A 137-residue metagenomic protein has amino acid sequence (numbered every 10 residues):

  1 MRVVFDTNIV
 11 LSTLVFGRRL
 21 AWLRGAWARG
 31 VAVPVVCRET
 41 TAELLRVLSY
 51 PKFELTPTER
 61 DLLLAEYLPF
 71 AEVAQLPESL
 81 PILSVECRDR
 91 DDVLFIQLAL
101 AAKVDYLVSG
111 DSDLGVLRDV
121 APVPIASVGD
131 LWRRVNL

Functional and structural regions predicted by a protein language model:
M1-V36: Short, well-structured N-terminal submotif of metal-dependent ribonuclease cores
D6-T7, C37, G110, S127: A secondary-structure boundary/capping signal
V10-L11, I82, L114-V116: Short, active-site-adjacent cap segments at secondary-structure transitions
L14-V15, W27, L48, R118-A121 (+1 more regions): Short, flexible helix/strand-to-coil boundary loops that buttress conserved ligand/catalytic motifs in alpha/beta
R18, V35, T58, E86 (+1 more regions): Residues at secondary-structure transition points
A26-L83: PIN-domain endoribonuclease scaffold, especially VapC-family toxins
F70-Y106: Active-site neighborhoods of divalent-metal-dependent phosphate/nucleic-acid chemistry enzymes
L100-V108, S112-L137: Acidic, PIN/NYN-like endoribonuclease modules and their adjacent C-terminal/linker elements
